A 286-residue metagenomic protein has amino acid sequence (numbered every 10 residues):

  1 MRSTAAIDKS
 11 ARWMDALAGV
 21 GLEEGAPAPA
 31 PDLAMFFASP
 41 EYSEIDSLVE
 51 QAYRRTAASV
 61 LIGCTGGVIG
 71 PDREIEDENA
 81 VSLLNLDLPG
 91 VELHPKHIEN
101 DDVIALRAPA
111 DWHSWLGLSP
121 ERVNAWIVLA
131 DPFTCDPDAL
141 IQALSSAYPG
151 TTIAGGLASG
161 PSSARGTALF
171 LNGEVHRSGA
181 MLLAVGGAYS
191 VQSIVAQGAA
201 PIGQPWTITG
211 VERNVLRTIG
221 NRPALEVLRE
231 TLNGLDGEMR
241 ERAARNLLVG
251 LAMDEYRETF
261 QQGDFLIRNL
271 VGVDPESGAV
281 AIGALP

Functional and structural regions predicted by a protein language model:
M1-V60, C64-P286: Small-residue-enriched flexible segments
